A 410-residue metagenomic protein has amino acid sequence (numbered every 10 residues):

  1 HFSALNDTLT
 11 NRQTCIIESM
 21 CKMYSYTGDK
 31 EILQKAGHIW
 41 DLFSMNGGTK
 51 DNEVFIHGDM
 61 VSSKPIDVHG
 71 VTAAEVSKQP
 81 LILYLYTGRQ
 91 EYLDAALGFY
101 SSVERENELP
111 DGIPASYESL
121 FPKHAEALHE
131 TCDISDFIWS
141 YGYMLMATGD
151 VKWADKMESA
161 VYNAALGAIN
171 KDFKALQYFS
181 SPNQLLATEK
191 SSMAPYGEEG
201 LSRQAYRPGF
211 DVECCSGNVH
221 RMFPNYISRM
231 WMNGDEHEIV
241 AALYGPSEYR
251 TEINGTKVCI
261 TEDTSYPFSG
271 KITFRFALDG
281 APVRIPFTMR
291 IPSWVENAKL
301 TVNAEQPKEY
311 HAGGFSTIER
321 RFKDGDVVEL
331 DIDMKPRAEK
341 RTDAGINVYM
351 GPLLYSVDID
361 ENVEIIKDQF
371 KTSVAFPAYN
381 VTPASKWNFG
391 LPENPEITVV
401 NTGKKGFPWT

Functional and structural regions predicted by a protein language model:
H1, M23-G37, Y84-L97, E104 (+1 more regions): Structural helix-adjacent loops and short alpha-helical linkers that scaffold large soluble proteins
H1-F2, Q34-E53, A95-G112, S159-N170: Long, well-ordered core segments of solenoidal/helical folds
L5-N52, M60-S63: Solenoidal tandem-repeat scaffolds enriched in leucines and small polar residues
T8-S25, V68-L85, H129-L145, C215-Y226: Well-ordered alpha-helical segments within folded domains of soluble proteins
A36, A96, D155-N163, A168-L278 (+3 more regions): C-terminal beta-rich recognition modules with glycine/proline-rich loops and embedded aromatic residues
L145, D150-A154, D279, P292 (+1 more regions): Carbohydrate-binding surfaces of carbohydrate-active enzymes
P282-V302: Beta-strand-rich binding/interaction modules
Q306-A312: Short beta-strand segments within Ig-like beta-sandwich modules, predominantly Fibronectin type-III
